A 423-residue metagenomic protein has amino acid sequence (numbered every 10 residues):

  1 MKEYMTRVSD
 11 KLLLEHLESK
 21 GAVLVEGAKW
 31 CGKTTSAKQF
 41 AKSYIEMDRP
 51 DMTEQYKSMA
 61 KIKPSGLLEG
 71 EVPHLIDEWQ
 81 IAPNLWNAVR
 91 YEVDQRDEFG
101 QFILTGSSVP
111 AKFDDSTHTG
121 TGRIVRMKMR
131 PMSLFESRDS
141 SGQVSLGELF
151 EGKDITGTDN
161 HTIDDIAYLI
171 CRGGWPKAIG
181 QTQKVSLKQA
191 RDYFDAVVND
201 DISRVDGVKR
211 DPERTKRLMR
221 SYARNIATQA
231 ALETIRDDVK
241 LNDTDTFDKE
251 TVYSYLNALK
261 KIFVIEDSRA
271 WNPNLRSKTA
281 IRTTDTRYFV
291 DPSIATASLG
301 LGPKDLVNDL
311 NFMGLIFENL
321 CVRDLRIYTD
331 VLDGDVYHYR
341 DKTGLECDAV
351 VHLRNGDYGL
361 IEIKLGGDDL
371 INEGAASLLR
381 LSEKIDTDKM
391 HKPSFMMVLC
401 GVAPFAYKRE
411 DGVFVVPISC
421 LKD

Functional and structural regions predicted by a protein language model:
M1-L14: N-terminal pre-Walker A segment at the start of P-loop NTPase domains
V25: Hydrophobic anchor at the beta1->P-loop junction of P-loop NTPases
K33-T34: Conserved lysine of the Walker
I45-P73: Short glycine-rich substrate-engagement loop in P-loop NTPases that contacts/grips substrate
W86-P110, H118: Conserved catalytic/switch belt of AAA+ P-loop NTPases
D114-T228: Interdomain motor-coupling "hinge/lid" segment immediately C-terminal to the ATP-binding subdomain of NTP-driven enzymes
Q183-D357: Accessory nucleic acid-recognition modules appended to NTPase machines
G401-D423: Domain-level recognition of nuclease-like catalytic cores that cleave nucleotide substrates
